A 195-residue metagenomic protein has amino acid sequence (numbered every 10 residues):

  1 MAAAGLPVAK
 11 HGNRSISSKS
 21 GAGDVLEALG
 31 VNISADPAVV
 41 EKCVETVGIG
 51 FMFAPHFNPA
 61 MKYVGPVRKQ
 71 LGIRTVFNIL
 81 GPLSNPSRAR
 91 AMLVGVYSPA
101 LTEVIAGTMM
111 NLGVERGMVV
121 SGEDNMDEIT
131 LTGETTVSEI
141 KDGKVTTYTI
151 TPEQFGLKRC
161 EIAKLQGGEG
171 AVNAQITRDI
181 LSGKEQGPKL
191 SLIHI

Functional and structural regions predicted by a protein language model:
M1, I193-I195: Intervening/peripheral non-core polypeptide segments
M1-V47: A glycine-rich phosphate/pyrophosphate-binding beta-strand-loop-alpha-helix module
E27-S34, V39-I193: Glycine-rich anion-binding loops and their surrounding alpha/beta cores
